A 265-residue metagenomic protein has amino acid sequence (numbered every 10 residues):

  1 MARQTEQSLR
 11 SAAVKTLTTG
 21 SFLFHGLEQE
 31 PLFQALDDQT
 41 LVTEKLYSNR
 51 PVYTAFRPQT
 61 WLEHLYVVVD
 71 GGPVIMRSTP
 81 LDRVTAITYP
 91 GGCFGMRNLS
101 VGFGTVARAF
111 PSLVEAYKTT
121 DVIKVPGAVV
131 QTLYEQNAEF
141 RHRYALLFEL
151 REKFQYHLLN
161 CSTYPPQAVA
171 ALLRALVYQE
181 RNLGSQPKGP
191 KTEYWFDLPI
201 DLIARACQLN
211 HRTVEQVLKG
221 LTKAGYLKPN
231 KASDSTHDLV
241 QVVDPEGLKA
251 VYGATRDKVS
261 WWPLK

Functional and structural regions predicted by a protein language model:
M1-T54, G92-C93, L99-G102: Cyclic nucleotide-binding regulatory module and flanking cytosolic helices
D38-V42, R50-L65, L81-V84, A109-F110: A short beta-loop-beta micro-motif enriched in histidine and acidic residues
L41-L46, G71-R77, D121-V122: Short beta-strand segments in beta-sandwich/barrel cores
E63-L81, Y89-G92: Glycine- and acidic-residue-biased ligand/ion/polar-headgroup-sensing regions
P73, V130-L133, L248: A generic structural signal for short hydrophobic patches within well-formed alpha-helices
A86-E149: Cyclic-nucleotide recognition modules
R141-Q208: Polybasic "coupling" helices that flank or enter modular domains
Q179-K265: Phosphate-/nucleic-acid-contacting segments
